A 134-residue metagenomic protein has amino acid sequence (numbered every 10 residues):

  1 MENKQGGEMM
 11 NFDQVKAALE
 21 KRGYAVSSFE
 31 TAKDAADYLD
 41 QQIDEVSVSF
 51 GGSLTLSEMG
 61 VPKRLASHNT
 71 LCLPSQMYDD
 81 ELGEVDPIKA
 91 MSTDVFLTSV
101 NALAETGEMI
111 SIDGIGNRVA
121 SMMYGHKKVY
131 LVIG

Functional and structural regions predicted by a protein language model:
N3-G134: The feature marks the mature, well-folded catalytic cores of soluble enzymes
